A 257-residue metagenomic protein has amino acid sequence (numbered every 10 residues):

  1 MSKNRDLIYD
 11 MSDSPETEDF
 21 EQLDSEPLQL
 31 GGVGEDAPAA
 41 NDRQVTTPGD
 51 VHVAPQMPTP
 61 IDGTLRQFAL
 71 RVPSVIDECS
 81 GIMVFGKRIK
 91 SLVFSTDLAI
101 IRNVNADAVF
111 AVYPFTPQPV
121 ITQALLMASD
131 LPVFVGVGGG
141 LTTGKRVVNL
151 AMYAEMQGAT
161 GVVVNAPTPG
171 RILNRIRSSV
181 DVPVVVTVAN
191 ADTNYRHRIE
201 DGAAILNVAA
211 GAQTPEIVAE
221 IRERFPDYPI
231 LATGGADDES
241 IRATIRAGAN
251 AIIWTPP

Functional and structural regions predicted by a protein language model:
S2-V133, G139-G144, M156: Conserved N-terminal beta1-alpha1 strand-loop-helix module at the mouth
R71-E78, G86, R102, L131 (+6 more regions): Residue-level signal for well-ordered alpha-helical segments
G81-R88, A108-A111, V133-V137, V162-V164 (+4 more regions): Hydrophobic faces of well-ordered beta-strands that scaffold small-molecule active sites in alpha/beta enzyme cores
N105-A106, S129-P132, G158-T160, V180-V184 (+3 more regions): Glycine-enriched alpha-helix->loop->beta-strand junction motifs that scaffold or abut catalytic
Y113-S129, T142-V147, N165-V180, A191-Y195 (+2 more regions): Active-site-adjacent beta->alpha loops and helix N-cap segments on the catalytic face of soluble alpha/beta enzymes
P114, V137, Q157-P169, A204-I217 (+1 more regions): Glycine-rich phosphate-binding active-site loops on the catalytic face of alpha/beta enzymes
V133-Y153, G158-T168, V184-V186: Acidic (E/D-rich), amphipathic helical modules within compact regulatory domains
G144-A154, T193-D201, A236-W254: Catalytic cores of alpha/beta
